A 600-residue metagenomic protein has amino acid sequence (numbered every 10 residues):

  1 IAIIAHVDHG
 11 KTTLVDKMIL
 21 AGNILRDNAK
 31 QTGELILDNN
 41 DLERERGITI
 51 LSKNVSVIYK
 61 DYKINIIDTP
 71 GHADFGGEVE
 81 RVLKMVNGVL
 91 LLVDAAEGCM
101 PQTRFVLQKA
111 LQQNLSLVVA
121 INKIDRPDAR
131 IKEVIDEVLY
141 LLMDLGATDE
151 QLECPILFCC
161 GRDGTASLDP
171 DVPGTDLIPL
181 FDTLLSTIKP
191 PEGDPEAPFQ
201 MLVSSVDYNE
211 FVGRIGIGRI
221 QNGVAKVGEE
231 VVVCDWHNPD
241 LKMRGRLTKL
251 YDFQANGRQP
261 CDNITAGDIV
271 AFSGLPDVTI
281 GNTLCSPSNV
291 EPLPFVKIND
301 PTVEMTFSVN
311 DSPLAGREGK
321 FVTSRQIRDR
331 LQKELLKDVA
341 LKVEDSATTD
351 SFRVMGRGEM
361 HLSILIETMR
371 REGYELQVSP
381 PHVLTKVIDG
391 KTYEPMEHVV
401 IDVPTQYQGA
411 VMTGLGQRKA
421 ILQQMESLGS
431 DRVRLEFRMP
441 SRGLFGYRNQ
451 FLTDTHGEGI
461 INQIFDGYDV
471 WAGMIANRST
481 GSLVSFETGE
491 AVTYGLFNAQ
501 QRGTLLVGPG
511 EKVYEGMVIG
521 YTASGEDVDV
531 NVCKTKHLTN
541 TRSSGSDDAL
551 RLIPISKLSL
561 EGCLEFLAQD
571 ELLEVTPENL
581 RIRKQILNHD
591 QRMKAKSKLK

Functional and structural regions predicted by a protein language model:
I1-V93, E97, E137, V206-N209: P-loop NTPase switch module centered on the Walker A-proximal segment
Q31-G33, L145-L157, P191-L202, P239-F253 (+8 more regions): Interdomain boundary/hinge elements
S116, R126-S186: Canonical P-loop GTPase G-domain recognition
C160, S346-H361: Short glycine/threonine-rich beta-strand-turn micro-motifs
Q200-M305, A315-R317, T480, G489-T539 (+2 more regions): Conserved nucleotide-binding/hydrolysis modules and their immediate coupling elements across P-loop/ASCE NTPase motors
V224, P276-D277, G356-L362, P404-Q408 (+1 more regions): Helix N-cap motif at beta-to-alpha junctions
F253-C261, Y393, M439, N449-A568 (+1 more regions): Long insertion/accessory domains within large nucleic-acid-processing enzymes
S312-L335, A549, I553: A short, contiguous, amphipathic alpha-helix enriched in charged residues
